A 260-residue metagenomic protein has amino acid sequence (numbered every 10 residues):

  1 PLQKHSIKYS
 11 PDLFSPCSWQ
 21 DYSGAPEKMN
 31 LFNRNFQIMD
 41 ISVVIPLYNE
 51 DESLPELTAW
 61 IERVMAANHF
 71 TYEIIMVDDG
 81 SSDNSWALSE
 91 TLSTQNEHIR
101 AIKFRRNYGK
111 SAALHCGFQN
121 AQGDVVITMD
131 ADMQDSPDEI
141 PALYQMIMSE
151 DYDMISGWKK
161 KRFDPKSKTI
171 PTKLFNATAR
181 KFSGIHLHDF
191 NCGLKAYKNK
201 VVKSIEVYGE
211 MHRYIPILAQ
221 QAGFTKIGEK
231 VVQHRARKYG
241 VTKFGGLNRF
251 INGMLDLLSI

Functional and structural regions predicted by a protein language model:
D40-S42, E73: Cell-envelope/extracellular polymer assembly enzymes that use nucleotide-activated donors
E50-M65: Short, well-formed alpha-helical segments that are part of the catalytic scaffolds of diverse glycosyltransferases
E50-S53, S81, K110, S136: Donor nucleotide-sugar binding loop of glycosyltransferases
E52-E56, D83-L92: Acidic helix N-cap motif at the loop->helix transition within catalytic regions of sugar-transfer enzymes
F70-S81, I102-K103: Short beta-strand/loop segment that forms part of the nucleotide-sugar
D78-A87, M133-Q134: A conserved acidic beta->alpha catalytic loop
R100-R106, K110-N120, V125, P137-Y214 (+2 more regions): Acceptor/aglycone-binding surface of glycosyltransferases and processive sugar-polymer synthases
